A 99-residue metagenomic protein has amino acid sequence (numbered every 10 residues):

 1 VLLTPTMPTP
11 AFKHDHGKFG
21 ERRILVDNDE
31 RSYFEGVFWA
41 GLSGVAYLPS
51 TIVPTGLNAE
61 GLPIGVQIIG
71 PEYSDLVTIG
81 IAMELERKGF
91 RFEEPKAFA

Functional and structural regions predicted by a protein language model:
V1-V45, V77, K96-F98: Serine-dependent amide/ester hydrolase catalytic core
S32, W39, G44-A99: Structural helix-boundary/capping segments
